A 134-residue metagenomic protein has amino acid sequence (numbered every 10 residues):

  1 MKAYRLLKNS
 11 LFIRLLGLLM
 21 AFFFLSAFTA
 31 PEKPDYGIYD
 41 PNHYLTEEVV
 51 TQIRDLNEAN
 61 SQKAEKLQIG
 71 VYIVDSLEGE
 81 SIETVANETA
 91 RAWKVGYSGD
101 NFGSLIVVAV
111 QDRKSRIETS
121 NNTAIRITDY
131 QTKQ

Functional and structural regions predicted by a protein language model:
K2-L16: Bacterial N-terminal signal peptides that target proteins for export
R14-S26: Bacterial N-terminal signal peptides
T29-Q134: Folded, non-transmembrane soluble domains that reside on the lumenal/extracytoplasmic side of membranes
